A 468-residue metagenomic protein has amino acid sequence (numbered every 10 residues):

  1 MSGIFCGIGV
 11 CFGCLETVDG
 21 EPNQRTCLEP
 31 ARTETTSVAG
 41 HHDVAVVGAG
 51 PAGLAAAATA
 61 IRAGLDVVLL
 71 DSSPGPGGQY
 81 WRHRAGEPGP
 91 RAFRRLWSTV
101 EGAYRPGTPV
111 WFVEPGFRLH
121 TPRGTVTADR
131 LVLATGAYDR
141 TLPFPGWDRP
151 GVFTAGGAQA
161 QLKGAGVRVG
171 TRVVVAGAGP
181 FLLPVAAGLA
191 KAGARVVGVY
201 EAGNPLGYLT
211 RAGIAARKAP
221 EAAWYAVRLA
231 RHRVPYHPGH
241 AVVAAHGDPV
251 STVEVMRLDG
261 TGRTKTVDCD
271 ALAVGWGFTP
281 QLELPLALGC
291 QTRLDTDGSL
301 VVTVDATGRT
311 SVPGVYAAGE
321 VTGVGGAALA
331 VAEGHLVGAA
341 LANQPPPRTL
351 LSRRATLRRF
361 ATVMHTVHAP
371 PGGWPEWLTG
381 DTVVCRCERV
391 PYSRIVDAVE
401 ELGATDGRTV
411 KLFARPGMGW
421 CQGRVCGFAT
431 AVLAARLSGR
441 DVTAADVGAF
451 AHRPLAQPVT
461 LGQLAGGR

Functional and structural regions predicted by a protein language model:
M1-A31, D381-I395, A414-V432: Local cysteine-cluster metal-coordination motifs and their immediate loop/turn environment, predominantly Fe-S cluster
H42-R95, V175-A176, P180-A219, L294-D297 (+1 more regions): Beta1-alpha1 glycine-rich phosphate/pyrophosphate-binding loop at the start of Rossmann-like nucleotide-binding domains
A45-V47, L70, V126-G136, V267-W276: Short hydrophobic core segments
W97-T121, A192-L286: A Rossmann-like FAD-binding core segment of flavoenzymes
T135-G146, T279-G289: Flavin (primarily FAD) binding-site architecture
A137-V174, P180-V185, T296-A306: Glycine-rich dinucleotide-binding loop and its adjacent helix/turn
T154-L162, A271-T322: FAD-site-proximal beta/loop scaffold in flavoenzymes
V312, A318-S352: A conserved FAD-binding loop/helix module that cradles the flavin
